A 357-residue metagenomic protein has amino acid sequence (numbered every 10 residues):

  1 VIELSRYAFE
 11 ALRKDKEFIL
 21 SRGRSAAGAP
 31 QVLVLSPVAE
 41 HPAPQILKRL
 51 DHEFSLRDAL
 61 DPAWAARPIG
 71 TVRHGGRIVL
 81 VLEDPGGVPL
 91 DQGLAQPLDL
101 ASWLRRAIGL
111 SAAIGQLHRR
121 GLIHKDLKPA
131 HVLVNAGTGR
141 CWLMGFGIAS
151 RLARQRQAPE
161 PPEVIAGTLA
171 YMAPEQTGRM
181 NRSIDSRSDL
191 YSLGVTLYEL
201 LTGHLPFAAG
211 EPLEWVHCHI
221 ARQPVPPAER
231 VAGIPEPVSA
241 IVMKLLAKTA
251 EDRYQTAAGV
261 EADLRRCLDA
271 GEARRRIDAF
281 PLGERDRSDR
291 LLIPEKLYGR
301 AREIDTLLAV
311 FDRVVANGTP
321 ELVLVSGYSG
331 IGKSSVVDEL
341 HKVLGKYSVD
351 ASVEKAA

Functional and structural regions predicted by a protein language model:
I19-L47: ATP-binding glycine-rich loop module of kinase domains
P44-A59: AlphaC helix of the eukaryotic protein kinase fold
D61-G70: Conserved HxN/HPN-centered segment at the entrance to the catalytic loop of eukaryotic protein kinase-like domains
G75-P89: Conserved short submotifs of the Hanks-type protein kinase catalytic core that shape the nucleotide-binding pocket
R106-A107: Activation segment signature within eukaryotic-like protein kinase domains
A112-L122: Protein kinase catalytic-loop region centered on the HRD/HxD motif
G137-N181: Activation segment of protein kinases
T168-R275, S326: C-terminal lobe helix-coil module of Hanks-type protein kinase domains
